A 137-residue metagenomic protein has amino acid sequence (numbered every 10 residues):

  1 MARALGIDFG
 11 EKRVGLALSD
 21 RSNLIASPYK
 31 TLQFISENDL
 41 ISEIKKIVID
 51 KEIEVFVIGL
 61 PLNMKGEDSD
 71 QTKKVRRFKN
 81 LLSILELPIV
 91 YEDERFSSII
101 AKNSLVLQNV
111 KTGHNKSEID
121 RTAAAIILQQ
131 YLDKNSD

Functional and structural regions predicted by a protein language model:
A2-L5, K12-D137: Phosphate- and other anionic-substrate recognition elements at nucleic-acid/protein interfaces
